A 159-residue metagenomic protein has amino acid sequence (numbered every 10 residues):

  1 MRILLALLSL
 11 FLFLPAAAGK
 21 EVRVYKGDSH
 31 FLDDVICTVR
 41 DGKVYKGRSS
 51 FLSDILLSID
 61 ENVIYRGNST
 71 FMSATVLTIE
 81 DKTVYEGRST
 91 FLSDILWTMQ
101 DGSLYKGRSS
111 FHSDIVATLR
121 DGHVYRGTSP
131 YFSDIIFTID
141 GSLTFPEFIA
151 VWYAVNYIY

Functional and structural regions predicted by a protein language model:
R2-L7, F11, A17-D54, D60-N62 (+1 more regions): Long terminal segments
